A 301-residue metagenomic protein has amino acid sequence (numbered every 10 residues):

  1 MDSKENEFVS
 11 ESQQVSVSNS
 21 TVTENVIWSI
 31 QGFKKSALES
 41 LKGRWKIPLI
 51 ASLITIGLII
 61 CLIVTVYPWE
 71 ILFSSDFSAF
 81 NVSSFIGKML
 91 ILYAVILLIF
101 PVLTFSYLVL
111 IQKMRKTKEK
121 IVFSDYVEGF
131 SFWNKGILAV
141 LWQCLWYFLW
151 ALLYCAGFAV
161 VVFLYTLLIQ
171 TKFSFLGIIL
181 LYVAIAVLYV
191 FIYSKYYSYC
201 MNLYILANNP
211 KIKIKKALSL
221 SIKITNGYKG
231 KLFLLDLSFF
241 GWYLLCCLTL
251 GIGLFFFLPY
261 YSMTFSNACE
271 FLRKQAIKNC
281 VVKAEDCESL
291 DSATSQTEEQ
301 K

Functional and structural regions predicted by a protein language model:
M1-K301: Hydrophobic alpha-helical membrane segments
